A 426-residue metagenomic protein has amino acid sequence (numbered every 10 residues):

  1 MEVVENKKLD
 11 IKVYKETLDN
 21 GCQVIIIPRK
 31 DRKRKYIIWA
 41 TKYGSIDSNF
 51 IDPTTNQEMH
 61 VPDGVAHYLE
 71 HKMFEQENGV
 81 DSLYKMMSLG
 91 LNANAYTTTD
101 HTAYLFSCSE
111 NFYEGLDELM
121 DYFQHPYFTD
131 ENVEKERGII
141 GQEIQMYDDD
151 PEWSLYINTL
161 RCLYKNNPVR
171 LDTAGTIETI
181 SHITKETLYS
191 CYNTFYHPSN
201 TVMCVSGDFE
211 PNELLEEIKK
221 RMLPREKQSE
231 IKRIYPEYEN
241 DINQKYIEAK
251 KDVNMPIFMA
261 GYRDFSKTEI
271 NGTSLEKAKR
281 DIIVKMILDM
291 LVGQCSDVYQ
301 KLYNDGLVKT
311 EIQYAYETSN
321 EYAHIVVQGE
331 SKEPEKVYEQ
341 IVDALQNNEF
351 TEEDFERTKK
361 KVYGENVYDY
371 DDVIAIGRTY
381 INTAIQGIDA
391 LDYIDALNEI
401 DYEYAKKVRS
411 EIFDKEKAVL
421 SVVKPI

Functional and structural regions predicted by a protein language model:
M1-D81, Y189-K301, V408, K417-I426: His/Glu-rich zincin catalytic helix
T17, Q76-I231, E248, S274-L275 (+2 more regions): Charge-rich, well-structured scaffold segments of protease-associated domains
